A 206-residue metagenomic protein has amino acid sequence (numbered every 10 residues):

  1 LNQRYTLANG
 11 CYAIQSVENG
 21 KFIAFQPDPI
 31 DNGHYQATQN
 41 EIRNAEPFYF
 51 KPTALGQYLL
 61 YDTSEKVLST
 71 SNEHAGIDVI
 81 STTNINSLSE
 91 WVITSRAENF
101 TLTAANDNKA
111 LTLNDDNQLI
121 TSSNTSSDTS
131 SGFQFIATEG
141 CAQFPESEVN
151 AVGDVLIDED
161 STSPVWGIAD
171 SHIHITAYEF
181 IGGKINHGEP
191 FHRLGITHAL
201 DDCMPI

Functional and structural regions predicted by a protein language model:
L1-F144: Lectin-like carbohydrate-binding module/patch detector with strong preference for beta-trefoil
F135-I206: N-terminal hydrophobic targeting/anchoring segments and the immediately downstream early-domain regions of hydrolases
